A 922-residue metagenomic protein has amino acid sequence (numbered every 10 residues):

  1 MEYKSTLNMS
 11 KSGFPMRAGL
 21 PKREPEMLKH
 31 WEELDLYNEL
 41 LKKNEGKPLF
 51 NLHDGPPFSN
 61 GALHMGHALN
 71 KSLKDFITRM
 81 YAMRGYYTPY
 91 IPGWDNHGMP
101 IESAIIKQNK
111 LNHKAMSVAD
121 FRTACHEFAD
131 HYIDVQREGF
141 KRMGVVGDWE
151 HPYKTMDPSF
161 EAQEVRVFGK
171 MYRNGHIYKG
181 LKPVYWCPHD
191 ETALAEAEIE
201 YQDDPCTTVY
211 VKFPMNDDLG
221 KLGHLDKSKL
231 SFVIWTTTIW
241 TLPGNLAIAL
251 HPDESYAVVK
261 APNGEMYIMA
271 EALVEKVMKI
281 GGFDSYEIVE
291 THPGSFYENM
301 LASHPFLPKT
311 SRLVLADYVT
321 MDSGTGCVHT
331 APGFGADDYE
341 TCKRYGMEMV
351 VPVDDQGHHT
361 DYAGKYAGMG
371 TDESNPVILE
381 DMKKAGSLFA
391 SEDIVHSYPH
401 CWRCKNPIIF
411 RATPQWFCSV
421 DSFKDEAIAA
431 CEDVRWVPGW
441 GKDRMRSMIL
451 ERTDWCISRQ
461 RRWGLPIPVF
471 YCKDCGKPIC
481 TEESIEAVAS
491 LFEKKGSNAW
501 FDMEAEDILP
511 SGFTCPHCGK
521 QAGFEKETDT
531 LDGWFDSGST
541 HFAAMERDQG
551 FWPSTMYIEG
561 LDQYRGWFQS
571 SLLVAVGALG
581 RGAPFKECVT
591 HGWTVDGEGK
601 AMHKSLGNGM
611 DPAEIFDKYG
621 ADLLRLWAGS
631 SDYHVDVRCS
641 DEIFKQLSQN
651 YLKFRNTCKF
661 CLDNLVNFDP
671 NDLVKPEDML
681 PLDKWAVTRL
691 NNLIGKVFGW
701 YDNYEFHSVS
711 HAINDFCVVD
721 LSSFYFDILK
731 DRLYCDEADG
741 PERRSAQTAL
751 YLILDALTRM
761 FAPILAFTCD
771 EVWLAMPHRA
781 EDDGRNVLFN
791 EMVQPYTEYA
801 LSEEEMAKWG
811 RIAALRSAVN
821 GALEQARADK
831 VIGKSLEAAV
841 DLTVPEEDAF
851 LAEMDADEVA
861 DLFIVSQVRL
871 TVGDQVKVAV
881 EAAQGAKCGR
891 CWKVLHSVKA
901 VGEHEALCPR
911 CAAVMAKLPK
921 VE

Functional and structural regions predicted by a protein language model:
E2-N8, S12-L20, E26, H30-L34 (+15 more regions): Residue patterns forming the tRNA-binding/recognition surfaces of aminoacyl-tRNA synthetases and related DALR
K42-S103, E164, I234-L242, V314-Y345 (+3 more regions): N-terminal catalytic cores of NTP/NDP-binding nucleotidyl/phosphoryl-transfer enzymes
D95, V184, P188, L194-E200 (+8 more regions): Acidic, turn-prone loop/beta-hairpin segments
V184, Y398, I467-V469, G512 (+2 more regions): Residues immediately within or flanking Cys/His clusters that coordinate Zn2+ in small zinc-binding modules
C187, C401, C472, C515-C518 (+2 more regions): Short cysteine-rich clusters marking metal-coordination/redox-active sites
E191, Q460, G476, G519 (+2 more regions): Cys/His-coordinated zinc-binding microdomains
A247, E254-C327, A336: Protease-associated
R312, Y345-G357, R461-W463, E482-D636: Alpha-helical recognition segments enriched in aromatics with Gly/Pro capping that present substrate-recognition
